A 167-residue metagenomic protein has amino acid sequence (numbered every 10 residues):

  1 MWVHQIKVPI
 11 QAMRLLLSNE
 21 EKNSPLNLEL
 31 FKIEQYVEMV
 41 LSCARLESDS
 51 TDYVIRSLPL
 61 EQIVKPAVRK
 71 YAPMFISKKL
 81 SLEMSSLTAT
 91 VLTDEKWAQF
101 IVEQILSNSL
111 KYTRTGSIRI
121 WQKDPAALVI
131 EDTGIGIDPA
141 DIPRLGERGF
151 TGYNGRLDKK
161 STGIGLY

Functional and structural regions predicted by a protein language model:
R56, S81-T90, K123-P125: Conserved catalytic submotifs in the C-terminal HATPase_c
A72-M84: Short conserved segments within the C-terminal catalytic ATPase subdomain
S109-L110: Short helix-loop "hinge" at the ATP-lid/N-box region of the Bergerat-fold HATPase_c
T115-A127: Short beta-strand/loop element within the Bergerat-fold HATPase_c
D132: Acidic ATP/Mg2+-coordinating residue in the GHKL
I137-F150: Short conserved segment of the HATPase_c
F150-K160: Glycine-rich ATP-lid/hinge loop adjacent to the conserved G-boxes
